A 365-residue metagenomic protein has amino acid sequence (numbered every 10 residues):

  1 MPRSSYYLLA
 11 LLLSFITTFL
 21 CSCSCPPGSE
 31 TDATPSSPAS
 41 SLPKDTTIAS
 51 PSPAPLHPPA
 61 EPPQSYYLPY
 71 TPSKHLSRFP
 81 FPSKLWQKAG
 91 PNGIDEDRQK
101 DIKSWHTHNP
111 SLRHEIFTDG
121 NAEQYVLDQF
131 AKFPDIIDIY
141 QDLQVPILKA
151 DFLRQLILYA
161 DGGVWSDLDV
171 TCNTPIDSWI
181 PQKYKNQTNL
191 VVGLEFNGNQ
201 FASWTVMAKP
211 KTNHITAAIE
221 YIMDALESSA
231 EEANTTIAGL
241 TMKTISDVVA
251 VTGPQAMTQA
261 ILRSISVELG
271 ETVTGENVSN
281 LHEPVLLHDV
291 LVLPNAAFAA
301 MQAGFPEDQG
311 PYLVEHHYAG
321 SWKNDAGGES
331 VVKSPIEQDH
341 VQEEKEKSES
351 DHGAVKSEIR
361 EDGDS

Functional and structural regions predicted by a protein language model:
P2-A150, S166-S365: Glycosyltransferase-associated regions of secretory-pathway enzymes, highlighting luminal stem/catalytic domains
D151-G163: Small-residue hinge/turn detector
